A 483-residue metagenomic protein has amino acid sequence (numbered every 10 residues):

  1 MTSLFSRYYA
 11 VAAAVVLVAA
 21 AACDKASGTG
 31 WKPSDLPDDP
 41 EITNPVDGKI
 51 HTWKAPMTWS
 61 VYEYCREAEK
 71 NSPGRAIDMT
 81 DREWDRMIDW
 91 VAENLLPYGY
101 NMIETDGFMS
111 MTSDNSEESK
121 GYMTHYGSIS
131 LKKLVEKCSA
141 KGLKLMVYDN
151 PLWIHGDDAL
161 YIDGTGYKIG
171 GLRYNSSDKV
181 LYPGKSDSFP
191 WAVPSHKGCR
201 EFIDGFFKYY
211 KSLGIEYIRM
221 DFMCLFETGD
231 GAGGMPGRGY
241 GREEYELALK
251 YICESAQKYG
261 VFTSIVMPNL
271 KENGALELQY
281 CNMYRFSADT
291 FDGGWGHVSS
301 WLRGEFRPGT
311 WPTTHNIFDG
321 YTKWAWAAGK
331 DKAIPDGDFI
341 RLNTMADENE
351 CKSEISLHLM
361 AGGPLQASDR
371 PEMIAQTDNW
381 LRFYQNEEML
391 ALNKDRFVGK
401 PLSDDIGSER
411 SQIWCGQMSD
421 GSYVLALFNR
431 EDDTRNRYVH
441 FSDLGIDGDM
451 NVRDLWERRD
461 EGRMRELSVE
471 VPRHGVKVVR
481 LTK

Functional and structural regions predicted by a protein language model:
M1-A10: Bacterial N-terminal signal peptides that target proteins for export
A19-A22: C-terminal motif of bacterial Sec signal peptides marking the signal peptidase cleavage site
A26-M146, P151-H155, P364-E409, Q417-Y423 (+2 more regions): Conserved structural scaffold segments of CAZyme catalytic domains across common CAZy folds
K54-S60, E69, L249-R459, S468-K483: Active-site-proximal substrate-binding groove within the catalytic cores of carbohydrate-active enzymes
E69-M79, I162, G166, T228-E243: Short, flexible/disordered intra-domain loops and linkers
Y100-M109, I203-A232: Active-site groove signature of glycoside hydrolases
S116-S128, P194, F226-K250: Active-site cleft segment of glycoside hydrolase catalytic domains centered on the general acid/base Glu
P151-L213, C224: Active-site-adjacent "subsite" loops/lids of carbohydrate-active enzymes
